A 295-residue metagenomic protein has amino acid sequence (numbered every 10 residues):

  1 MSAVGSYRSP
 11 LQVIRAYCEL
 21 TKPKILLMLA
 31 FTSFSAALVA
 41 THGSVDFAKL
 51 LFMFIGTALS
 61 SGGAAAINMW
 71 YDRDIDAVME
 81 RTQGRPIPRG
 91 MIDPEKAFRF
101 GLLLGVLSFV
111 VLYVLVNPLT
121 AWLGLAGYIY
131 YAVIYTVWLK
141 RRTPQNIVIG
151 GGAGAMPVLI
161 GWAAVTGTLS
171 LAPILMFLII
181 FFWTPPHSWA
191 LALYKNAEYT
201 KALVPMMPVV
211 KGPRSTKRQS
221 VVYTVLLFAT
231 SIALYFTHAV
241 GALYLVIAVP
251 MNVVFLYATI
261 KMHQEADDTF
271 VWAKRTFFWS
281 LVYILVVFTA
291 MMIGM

Functional and structural regions predicted by a protein language model:
S2-I14, Y71-I92, W189-K217: Cytosolic, membrane-interface loops and tails of multi-pass inner-membrane proteins
A30-F34, R85-P86, V148-V165, R214-S215 (+1 more regions): Small-residue-rich segments of transmembrane alpha-helices in multi-pass membrane proteins, especially helix faces
F31-R73, R81, W122-V133, P173-W183: Membrane-embedded alpha-helical segments that form the functional core of polytopic membrane enzymes, especially those
L59-I67, Y130-T136, L178-N196, F228 (+1 more regions): Transmembrane alpha-helical segments that form the membrane-embedded catalytic/substrate-channel core of multi-pass
R81-W122, G212-F236: Multi-pass membrane catalytic core of lipid/isoprenoid biosynthesis enzymes
P94-V165: Intramembrane alpha-helical segments
L159-L169, L227-L234, V282-M295: Hydrophobic alpha-helical transmembrane segments in multi-pass integral membrane proteins
L256-V286: Interfacial loop-to-transmembrane junctions
